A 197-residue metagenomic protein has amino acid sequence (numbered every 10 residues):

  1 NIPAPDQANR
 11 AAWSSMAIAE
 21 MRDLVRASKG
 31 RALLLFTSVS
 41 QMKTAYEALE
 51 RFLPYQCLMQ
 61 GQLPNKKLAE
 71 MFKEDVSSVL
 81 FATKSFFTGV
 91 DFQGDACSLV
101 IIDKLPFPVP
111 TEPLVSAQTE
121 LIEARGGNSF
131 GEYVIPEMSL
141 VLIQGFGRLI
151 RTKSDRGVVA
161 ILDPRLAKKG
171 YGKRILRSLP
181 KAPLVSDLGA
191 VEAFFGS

Functional and structural regions predicted by a protein language model:
N1-S197: ASCE RecA-like P-loop NTPase motor cores that couple ATP hydrolysis to mechanical translocation on nucleic acids
